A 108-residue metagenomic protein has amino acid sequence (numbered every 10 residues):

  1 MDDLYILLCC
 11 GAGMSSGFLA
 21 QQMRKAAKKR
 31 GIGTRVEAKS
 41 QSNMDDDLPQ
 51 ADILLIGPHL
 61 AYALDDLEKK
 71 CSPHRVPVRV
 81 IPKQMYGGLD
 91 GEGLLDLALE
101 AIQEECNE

Functional and structural regions predicted by a protein language model:
D3-L7, G11-G13, L64-M85: P-loop/Walker A phosphate-binding loop and immediately adjacent motor/lid segment at beta-alpha junctions
D3-Q41: Conserved active-site segments centered on acidic
Q21, K25, K69, D96 (+1 more regions): Short, well-ordered alpha-helices that flank and scaffold nucleotide-derived cofactor binding pockets
S40-M44, A63, D90: Short acidic active-site motifs
Q41-S42, H59, K83-M85: Short, ordered loop/turn segments at secondary-structure junctions
L48-I53: Short acidic/histidine-rich motifs immediately flanking catalytic phosphotransfer sites in two-component signaling
I56-D65: N-terminal glycine-rich "phosphate-gripper" loop used for MgATP/nucleotide binding and carboxylate activation
V76-E108: Ser/Thr/Gly-rich flexible loops in soluble cytosolic domains mediating phosphotransfer, phosphorylation
